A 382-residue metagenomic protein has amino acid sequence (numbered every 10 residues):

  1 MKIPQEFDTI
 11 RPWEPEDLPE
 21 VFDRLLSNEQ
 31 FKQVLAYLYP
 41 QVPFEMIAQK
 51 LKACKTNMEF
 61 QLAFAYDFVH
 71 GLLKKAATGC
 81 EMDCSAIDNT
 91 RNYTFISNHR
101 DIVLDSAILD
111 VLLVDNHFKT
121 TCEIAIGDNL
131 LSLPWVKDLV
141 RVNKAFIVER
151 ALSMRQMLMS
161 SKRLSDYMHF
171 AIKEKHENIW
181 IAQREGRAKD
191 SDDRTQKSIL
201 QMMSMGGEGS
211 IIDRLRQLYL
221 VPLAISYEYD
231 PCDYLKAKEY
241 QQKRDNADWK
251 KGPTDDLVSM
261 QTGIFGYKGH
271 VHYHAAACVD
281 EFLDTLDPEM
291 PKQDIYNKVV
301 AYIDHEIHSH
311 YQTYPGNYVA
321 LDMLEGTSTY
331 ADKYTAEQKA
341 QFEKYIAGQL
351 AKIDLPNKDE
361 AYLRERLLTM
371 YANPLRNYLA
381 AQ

Functional and structural regions predicted by a protein language model:
M1-Y93, H99-D110, V114, K137 (+2 more regions): Membrane-anchoring hydrophobic helices of lipid-metabolizing enzymes
Y37-Q41, A53, D83-C84, V114 (+14 more regions): A sequence-level detector of short, solvent-exposed, charge-rich linear segments
L38-Q41, C54, G206, E306 (+1 more regions): Alpha-helix boundary/capping residues
I47, N57, K197-M203, G209-S210 (+7 more regions): General structural signal for secondary-structure boundaries
M58, D67-V279, I346-I353: Soluble catalytic domains of membrane acyltransferases
F64, S160-L164, I295, V299: Soluble or luminal CAZymes and related metallo-dependent hydrolases
Y167-H169, Y334-A347, R366-N373: Short, highly charged low-complexity linear segments
E228-P231, K236, Y240-P253, V258 (+1 more regions): Long, C-terminal catalytic modules of enzymes
